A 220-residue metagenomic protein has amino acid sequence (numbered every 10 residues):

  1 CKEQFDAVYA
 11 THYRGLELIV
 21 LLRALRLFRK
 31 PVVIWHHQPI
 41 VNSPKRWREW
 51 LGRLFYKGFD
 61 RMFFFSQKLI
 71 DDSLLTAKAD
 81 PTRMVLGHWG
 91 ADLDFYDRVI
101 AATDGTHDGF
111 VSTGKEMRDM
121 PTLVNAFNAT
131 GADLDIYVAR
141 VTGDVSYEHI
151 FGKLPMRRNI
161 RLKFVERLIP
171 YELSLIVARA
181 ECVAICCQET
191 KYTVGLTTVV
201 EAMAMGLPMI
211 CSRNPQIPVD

Functional and structural regions predicted by a protein language model:
C1-G15, V33: Short N-terminal targeting/anchoring amphipathic segment
K2-Q4, P39-M62: Membrane-proximal helix-turn-helix segments that form the acceptor-binding/catalytic region of lipid-linked
D60-M84, A91-Y96: A short, active-site helix/loop in glycosyltransferases that binds the activated sugar's phosphate group
L75, G90-H107, P121: Acidic anion/phosphate-binding donor-loop and adjacent secondary structure in glycosyltransferase catalytic cores
N125, I169-E181, A204: Short acidic alpha-helix that forms the nucleotide-activated donor recognition element in Leloir-type transferases
V138, Y147-E172, V177: Nucleotide-activated donor-binding/catalytic signature segment of Leloir-type glycosyltransferases, i.e., the conserved
V177-Y192, L207-P208: Acidic donor-binding loop of glycosyltransferase active sites
R213-D220: Short acidic/histidine- and often glycine-rich active-site loop of Leloir-type glycosyltransferases that engages
